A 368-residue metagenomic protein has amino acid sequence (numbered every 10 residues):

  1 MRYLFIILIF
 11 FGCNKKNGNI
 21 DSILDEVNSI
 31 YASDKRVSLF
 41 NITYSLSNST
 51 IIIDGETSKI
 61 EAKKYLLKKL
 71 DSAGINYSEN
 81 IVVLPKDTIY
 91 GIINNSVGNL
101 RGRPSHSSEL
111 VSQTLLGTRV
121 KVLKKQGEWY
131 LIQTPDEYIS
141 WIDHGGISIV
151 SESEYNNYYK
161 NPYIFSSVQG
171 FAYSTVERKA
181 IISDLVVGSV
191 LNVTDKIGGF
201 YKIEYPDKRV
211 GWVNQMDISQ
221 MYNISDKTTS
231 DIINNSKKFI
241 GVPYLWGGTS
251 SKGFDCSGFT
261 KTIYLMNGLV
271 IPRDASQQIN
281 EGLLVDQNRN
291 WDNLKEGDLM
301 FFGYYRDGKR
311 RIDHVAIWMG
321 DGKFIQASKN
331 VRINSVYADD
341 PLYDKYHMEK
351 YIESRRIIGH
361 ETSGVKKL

Functional and structural regions predicted by a protein language model:
F5-I6, C13-T118, H144-V150, D217-S219: N-terminal targeting leaders
I52-T57, Q220-N223, P243-S251, Y305: Second-shell loop/turn segments in exported
S58, K64-P85, S105, T134-S167 (+7 more regions): Boundary regions of SH3-family modules and the immediately adjacent low-complexity/disordered segments in eukaryotic
I93-L116, F165-V193, Y244: Beta-loop motif signature
I149-N156, S174, R178-A180, S219 (+3 more regions): Aromatic- and glycine-rich peptidoglycan recognition patches
S236, G248-N267: Active-site nucleophilic cysteine motif
I271-I333: ...with weaker cross-activation on analogous glycine-rich loops/strands in unrelated enzymes
